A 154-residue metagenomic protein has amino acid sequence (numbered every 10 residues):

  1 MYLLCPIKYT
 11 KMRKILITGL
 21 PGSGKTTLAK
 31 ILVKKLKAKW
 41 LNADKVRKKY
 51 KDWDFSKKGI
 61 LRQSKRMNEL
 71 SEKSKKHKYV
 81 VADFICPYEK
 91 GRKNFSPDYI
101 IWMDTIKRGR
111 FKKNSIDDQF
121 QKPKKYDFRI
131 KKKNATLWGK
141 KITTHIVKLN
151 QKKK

Functional and structural regions predicted by a protein language model:
I17: Hydrophobic anchor at the beta1->P-loop junction of P-loop NTPases
L20: P-loop (Walker A) phosphate-binding loop of NTP-binding proteins
S23: ATP-binding Walker
T26: Walker A/P-loop
A29-E69: Conserved substrate/cofactor phosphate-moiety recognition/catalytic segment in nucleotide-dependent phosphotransferases
K58-R108: Glycine-rich phosphate-binding loop used to anchor ATP phosphates in small-molecule kinases, encompassing both
N94, M103-K154: Small-molecule kinase domains that catalyze NTP-dependent phosphoryl transfer to phosphate-bearing small molecules
